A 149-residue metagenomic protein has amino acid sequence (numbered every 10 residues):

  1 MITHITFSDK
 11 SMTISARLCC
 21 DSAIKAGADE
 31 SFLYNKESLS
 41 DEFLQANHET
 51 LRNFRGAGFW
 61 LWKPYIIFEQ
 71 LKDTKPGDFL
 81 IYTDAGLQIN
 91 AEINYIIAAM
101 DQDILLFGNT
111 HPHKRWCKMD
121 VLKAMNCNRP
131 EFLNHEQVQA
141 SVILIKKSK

Functional and structural regions predicted by a protein language model:
M1-K149: Glycosyltransferase catalytic domains, chiefly GT-A lineage
